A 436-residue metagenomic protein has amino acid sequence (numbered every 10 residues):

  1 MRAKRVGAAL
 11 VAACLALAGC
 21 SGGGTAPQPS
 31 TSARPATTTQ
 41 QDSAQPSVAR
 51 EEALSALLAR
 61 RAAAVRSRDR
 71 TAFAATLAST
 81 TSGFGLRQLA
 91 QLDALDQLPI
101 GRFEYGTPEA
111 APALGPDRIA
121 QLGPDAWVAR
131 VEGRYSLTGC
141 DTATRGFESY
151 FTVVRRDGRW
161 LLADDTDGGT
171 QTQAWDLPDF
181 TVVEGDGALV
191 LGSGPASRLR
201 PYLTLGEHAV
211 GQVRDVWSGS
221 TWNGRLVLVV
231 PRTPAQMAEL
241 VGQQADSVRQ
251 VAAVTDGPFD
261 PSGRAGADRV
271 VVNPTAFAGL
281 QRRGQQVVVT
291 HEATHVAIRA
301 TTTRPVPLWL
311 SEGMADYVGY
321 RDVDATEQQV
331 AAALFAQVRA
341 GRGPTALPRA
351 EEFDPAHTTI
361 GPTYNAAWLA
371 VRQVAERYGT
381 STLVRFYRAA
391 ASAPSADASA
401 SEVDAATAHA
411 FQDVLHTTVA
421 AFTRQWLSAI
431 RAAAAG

Functional and structural regions predicted by a protein language model:
M1-A13, R50, Q285: N-terminal export and membrane-targeting signals
L17-G19: C-terminal motif of bacterial Sec signal peptides marking the signal peptidase cleavage site
G22-S67: Short, low-complexity N-terminal intrinsically disordered segments enriched in polar/charged residues
G23, S136-D179: Short beta-strand edge/turn micro-motifs at domain boundaries
T38-A44, E52-L58, T181-L199: Acidic/histidine-rich, surface-exposed loop or edge segments in extracytoplasmic proteins
P46, S55, R70-A120, A405: Short solvent-exposed beta->alpha transition segments
E184-P307, V403-T407: Juxtacatalytic substrate-recognition/specificity segment
D256-G263, A267, R283-G284, T302-G436: Acidic/His/Gly-enriched intrinsically disordered linker/tail segments that often contain short helix/coil "MoRF-like"
